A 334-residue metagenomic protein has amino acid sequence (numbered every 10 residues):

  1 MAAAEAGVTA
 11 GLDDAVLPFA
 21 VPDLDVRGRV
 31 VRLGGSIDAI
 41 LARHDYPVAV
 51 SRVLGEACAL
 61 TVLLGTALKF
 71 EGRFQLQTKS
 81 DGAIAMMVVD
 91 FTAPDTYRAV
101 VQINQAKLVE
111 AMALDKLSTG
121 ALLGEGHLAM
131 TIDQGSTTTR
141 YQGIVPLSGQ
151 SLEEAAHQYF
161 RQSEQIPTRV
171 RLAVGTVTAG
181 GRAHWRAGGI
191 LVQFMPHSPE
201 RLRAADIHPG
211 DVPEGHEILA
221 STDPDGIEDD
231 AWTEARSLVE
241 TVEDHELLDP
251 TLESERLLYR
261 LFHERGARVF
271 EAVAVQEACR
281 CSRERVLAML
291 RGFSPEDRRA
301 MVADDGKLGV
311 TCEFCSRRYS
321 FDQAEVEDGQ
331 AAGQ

Functional and structural regions predicted by a protein language model:
M1-A2, C279: A generic N-terminal leader/anchor concept
A2-E271: Interaction interfaces in information-processing and related assembly proteins
R236-Q334: Cys/His-clustered metal-coordination modules, chiefly Zn-binding fingers
